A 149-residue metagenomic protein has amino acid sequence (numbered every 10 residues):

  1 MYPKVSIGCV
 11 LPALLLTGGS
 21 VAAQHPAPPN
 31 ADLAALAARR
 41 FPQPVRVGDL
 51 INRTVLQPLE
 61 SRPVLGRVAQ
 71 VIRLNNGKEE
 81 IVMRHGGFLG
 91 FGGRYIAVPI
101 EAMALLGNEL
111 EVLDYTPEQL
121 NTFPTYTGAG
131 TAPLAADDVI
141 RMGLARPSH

Functional and structural regions predicted by a protein language model:
Y2-I7, V21-H149: Peripheral interaction segments used for macromolecular assembly
G8-G18: Bacterial N-terminal signal peptides
